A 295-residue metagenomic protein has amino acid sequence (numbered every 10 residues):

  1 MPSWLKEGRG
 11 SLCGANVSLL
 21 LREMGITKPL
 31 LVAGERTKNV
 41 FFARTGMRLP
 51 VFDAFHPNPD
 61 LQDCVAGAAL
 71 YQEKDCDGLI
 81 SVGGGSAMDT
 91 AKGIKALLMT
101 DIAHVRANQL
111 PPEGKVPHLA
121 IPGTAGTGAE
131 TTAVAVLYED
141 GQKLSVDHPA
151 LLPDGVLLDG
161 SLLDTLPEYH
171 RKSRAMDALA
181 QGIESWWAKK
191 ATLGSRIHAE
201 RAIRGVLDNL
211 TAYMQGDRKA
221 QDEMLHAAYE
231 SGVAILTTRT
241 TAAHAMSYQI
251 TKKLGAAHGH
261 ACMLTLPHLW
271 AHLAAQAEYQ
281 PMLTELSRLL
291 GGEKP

Functional and structural regions predicted by a protein language model:
M1-G78: ATP/NTP phosphate-donor binding region
Q62-A69, E73-S161: Glycine/threonine-rich beta-strand-loop-alpha-helix active-site module that forms ligand/phosphate-binding
C64, M176, I203, A243 (+2 more regions): A general structural signal for well-ordered alpha-helical segments in protein cores
G67, T90-K95, G182-I183, V206-N209 (+3 more regions): Buried hydrophobic packing segments
G126, Y229-G259: Glycine-rich phosphate/pyrophosphate-binding beta-alpha loops
V134-T238: Carboxylate- and glycine-rich phosphate/diphosphate-binding segment that chelates Mg2+/Mn2+
I250-P295: Gly/Pro-rich interdomain helix-loop hinge
